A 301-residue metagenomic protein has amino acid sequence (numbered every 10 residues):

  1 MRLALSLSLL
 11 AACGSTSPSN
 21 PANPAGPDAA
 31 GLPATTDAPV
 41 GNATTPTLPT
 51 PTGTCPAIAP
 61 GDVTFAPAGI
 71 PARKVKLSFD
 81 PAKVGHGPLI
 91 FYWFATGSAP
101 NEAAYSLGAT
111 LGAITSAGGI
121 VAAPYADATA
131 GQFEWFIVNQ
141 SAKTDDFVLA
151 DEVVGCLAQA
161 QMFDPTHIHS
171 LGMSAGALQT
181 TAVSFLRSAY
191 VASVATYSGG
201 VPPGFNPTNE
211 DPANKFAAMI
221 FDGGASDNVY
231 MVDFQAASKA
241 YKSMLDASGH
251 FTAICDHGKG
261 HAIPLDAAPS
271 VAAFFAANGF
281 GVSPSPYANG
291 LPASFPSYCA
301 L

Functional and structural regions predicted by a protein language model:
M1-L7: Sec-dependent signal peptide recognition, specifically the positively charged N-region followed immediately by
L10-A12: C-terminal motif of bacterial Sec signal peptides marking the signal peptidase cleavage site
G14-P27, G31-L89, G119, V138 (+6 more regions): A domain-start/cap signature at the N-terminus of enzymes
P56, G69-F79, K83-H167: Serine-hydrolase catalytic machinery in alpha/beta-hydrolase-like enzymes
G87, Q140-V148, F185, V232-A236 (+1 more regions): Soluble non-cytosolic domains of exported or imported proteins
W93-P100, A158-Q161, M173, T180 (+5 more regions): Cell-envelope and extracellular/periplasmic
A192-P269: The feature captures the conserved acid-bearing segment of alpha/beta-hydrolase catalytic domains
